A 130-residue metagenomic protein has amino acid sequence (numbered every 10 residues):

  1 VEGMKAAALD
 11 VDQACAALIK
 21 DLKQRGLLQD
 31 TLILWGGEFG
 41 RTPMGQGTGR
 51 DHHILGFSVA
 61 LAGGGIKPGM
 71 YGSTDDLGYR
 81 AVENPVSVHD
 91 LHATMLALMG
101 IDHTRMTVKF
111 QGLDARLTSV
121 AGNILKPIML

Functional and structural regions predicted by a protein language model:
V1-L130: Ligand-binding pockets and gating/stacking loops
